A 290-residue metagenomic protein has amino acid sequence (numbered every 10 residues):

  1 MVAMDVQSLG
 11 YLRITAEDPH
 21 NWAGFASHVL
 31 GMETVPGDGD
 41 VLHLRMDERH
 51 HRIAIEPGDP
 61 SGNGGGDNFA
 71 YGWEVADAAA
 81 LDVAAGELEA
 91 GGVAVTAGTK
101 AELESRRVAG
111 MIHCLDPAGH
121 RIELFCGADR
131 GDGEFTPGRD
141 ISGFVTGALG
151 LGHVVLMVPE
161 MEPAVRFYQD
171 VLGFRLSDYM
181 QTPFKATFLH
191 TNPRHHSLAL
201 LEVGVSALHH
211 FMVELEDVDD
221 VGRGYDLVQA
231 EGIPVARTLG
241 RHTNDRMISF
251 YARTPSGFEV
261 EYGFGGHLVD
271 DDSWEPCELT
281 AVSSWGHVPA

Functional and structural regions predicted by a protein language model:
M1-H20, N68-Y71, R130-E162, R175 (+2 more regions): N-terminal beta-strand motif that seeds the catalytic metal site of vicinal oxygen chelate
V2, E89-G147, T187-F188, G232-A290: Vicinal oxygen chelate
M4-H51, L156-H196, L201: Core segments of cupin and vicinal oxygen chelate
S8-E17, S61-E89, G110-D116, G150-P159 (+2 more regions): Vicinal oxygen chelate
W22-S27, L88, G119, A164 (+4 more regions): Conserved active-site tyrosine of GNAT-family acetyltransferases
F25, M32-V35, A54-G58, A70-G72 (+9 more regions): A structural feature that tracks compact, well-ordered secondary-structure segments with a strong bias toward
P36-D40, M46-A76, T99-A101: Conserved donor-binding loop and adjoining core beta-sheet/short helix segment in diverse acyl/aminoacyl transferases
Q181, T187, T191-N192, H196-T243: A compositional/structural signature marking long, glycine- and acidic/polar-rich segments with frequent tryptophans
